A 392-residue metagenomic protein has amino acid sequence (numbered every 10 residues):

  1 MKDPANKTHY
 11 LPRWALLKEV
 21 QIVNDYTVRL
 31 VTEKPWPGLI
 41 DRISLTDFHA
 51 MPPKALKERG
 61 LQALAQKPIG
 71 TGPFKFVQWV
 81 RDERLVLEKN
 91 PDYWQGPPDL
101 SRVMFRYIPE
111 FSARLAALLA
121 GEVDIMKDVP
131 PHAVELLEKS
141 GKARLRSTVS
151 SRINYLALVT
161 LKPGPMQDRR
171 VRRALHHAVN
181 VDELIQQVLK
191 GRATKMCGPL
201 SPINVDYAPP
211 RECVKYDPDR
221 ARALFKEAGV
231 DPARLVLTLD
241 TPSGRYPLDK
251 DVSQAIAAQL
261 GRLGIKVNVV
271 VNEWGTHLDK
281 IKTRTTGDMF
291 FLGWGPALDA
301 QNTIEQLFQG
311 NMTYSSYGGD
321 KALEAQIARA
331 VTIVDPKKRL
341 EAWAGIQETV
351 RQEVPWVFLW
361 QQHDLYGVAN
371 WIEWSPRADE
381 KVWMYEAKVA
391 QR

Functional and structural regions predicted by a protein language model:
L11-K54: Surface-exposed binding/hinge segments that line and control ligand-binding clefts or catalytic entry sites
A15, D25, I69, M104-A116 (+3 more regions): Short helix-initiation/N-cap motifs at beta->coil->alpha
D25-Y26, S44-P98, R102, S112 (+3 more regions): Gly/Pro-rich hinge or "lid" segments in bacterial periplasmic/extracellular proteins
L39-F48, T71, A157-V159, D168 (+1 more regions): A structural "hinge/loop" feature
F74, K162, M166, K195-E227 (+1 more regions): Structural transition elements
V80, K89, N154, A178-Y207 (+3 more regions): Detector for C-terminal structural segments
E88-P91, T148-A174, A178, Q362: A bilobed periplasmic-binding-protein/Venus flytrap-type ligand-binding module shared by bacterial periplasmic
N90-L136, V252, K266: Ligand-site clamp/hinge motif
